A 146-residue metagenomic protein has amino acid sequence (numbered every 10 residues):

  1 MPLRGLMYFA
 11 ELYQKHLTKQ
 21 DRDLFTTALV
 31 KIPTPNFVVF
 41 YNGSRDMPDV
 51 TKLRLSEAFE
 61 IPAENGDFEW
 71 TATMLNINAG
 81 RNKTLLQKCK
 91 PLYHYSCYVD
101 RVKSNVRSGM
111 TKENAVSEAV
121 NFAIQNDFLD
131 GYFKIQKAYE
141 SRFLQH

Functional and structural regions predicted by a protein language model:
P2-H146: Elongated, amphipathic alpha-helical interaction scaffolds
